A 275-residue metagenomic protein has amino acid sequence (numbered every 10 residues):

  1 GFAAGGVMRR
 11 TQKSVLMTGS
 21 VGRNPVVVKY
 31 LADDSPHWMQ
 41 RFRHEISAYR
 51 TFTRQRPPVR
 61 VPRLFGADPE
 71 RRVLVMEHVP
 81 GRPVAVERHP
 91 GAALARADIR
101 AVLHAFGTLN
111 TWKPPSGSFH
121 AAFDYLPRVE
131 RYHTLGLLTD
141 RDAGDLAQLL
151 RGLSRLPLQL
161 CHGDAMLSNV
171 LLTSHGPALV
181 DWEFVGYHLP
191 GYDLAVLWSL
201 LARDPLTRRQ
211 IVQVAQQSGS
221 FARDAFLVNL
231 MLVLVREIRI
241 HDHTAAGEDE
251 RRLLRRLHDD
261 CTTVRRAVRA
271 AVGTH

Functional and structural regions predicted by a protein language model:
G1, T111-H162, D260, V264 (+1 more regions): An alpha-helical support segment within catalytic cores of ATP-dependent transferases
K13-R43: ATP-binding glycine-rich loop module of kinase domains
Q40-F52: The N-lobe alphaC helix and its flanking beta3-alphaC-beta4 segment of protein kinase-like domains, centered on
Q55, R82-A121: Conserved kinase catalytic-core helix
R63-R72: Short beta-strand micro-motifs within the conserved protein kinase catalytic domain, predominantly in the N-lobe
R71-P83: Conserved short submotifs of the Hanks-type protein kinase catalytic core that shape the nucleotide-binding pocket
N169-A178: Conserved protein kinase catalytic/activation segment
G191-F221, L230-D249, D260: Active-site activation/catalytic loop segments of kinase-like enzymes and analogous catalytic loops in related
